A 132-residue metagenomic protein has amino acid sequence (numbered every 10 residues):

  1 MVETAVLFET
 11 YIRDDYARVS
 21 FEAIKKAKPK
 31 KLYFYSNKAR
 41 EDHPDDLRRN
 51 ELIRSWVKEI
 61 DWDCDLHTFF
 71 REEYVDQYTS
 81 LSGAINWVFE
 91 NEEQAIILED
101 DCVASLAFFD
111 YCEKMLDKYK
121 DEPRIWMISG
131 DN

Functional and structural regions predicted by a protein language model:
M1-A27: N-proximal low-complexity "stem/linker" segments adjacent to membrane-targeting elements
V6-F8, F34, I97, M127: Structural beta-sheet core signal
S20, A84, Y111-M115: Alpha-helical scaffold elements adjacent to nucleotide-binding pockets in ATP/GTP-utilizing enzyme cores
K26-F69: Acidic donor-binding segment of Leloir-type glycosyltransferases
E72-S80: A short, glycine-/small-residue-rich helix N-cap motif at loop->alpha-helix starts within glycosyltransferase
S82-Q94: Active-site nucleotide-sugar/metal-binding loop of Leloir-type enzymes
E92-V103: Short beta-strand-to-loop acidic/aromatic patch adjacent to the donor-nucleotide binding site
A107-N132: Conserved donor NDP-sugar-binding/catalytic core segment of glycosyltransferases
